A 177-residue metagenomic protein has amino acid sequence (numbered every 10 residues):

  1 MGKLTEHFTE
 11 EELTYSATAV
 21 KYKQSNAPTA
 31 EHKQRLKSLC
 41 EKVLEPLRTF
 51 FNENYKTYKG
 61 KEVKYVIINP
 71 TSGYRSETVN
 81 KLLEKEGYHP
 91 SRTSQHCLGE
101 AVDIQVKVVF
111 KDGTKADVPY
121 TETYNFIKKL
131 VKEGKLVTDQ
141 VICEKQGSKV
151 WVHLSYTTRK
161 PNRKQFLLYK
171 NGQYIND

Functional and structural regions predicted by a protein language model:
M1-V63, G147, T158, R163-K164 (+1 more regions): Extracytoplasmic cell-surface/polysaccharide-interacting catalytic and binding patches
L4, V79, T93: Glycine-rich, flexible loop/turn motifs
E45-G87: Extended, low-complexity, intrinsically disordered C-terminal regulatory tails of eukaryotic serine/threonine kinases
V63-Y65, C97-A101: Short connector loops at helix/strand junctions that flank enzyme active sites, especially segments positioning acidic
I68, V102, V152: A broad, low-specificity signal marking well-ordered, structured residues that form hydrophobic/aromatic
E84-S91, T138: Short acidic (Asp/Glu) patches
T93, C97-L98, V106-D177: Catalytic cores and adjacent binding grooves of peptidoglycan-active enzymes
